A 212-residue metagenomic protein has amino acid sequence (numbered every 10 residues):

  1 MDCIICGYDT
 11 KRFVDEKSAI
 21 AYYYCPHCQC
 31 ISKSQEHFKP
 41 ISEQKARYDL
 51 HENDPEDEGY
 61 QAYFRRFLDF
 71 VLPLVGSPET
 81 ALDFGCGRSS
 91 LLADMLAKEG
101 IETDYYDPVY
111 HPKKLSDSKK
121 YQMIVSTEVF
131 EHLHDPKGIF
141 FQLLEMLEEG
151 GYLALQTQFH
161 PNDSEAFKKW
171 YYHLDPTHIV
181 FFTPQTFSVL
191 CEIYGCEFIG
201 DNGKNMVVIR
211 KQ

Functional and structural regions predicted by a protein language model:
M1-M123, T127, F140-F141, Q156 (+4 more regions): Conserved N-terminal segment of class I S-adenosyl-L-methionine
Y110, E131, H160: Active-site micro-motifs of SAM-dependent methyltransferase domains
V125-D135: A short SAM/SAH-binding and catalytic strip from SAM-dependent methyltransferases
L133-H134, L147-E149: Helix-to-beta-strand junctions that scaffold the AdoMet/dcAdoMet cofactor pocket in Class I SAM-dependent enzymes
G151-Q158: Conserved beta-strand signature within the Rossmann-like core of class I S-adenosyl-L-methionine
Q158-D163, V180: Short "lid" loop at the C-terminus of a central beta-strand within the Rossmann-like core of SAM-dependent
R210-Q212: C-terminal lobe and adjacent flexible extensions of AdoMet/dcAdoMet transferase-like proteins
